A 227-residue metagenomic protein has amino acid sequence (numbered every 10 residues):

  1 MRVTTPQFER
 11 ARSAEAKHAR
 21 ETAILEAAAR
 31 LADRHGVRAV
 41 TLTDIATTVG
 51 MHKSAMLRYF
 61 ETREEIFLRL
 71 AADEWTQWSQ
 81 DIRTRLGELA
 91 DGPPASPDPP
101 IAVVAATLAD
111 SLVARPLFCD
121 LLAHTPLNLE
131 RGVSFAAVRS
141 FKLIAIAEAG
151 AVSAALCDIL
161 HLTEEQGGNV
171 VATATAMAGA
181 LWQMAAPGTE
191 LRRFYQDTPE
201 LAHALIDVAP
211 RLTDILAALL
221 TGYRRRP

Functional and structural regions predicted by a protein language model:
M1-G36, T43, A90-S96: Basic, helix-initiating cap at the start of DNA-binding domains
M1-T4, L143-L162, A180-P227: C-terminal peripheral helix-coil segments that are non-catalytic and often amphipathic
A19, A23-R30, E65-E88, A147 (+1 more regions): Alpha-helical structural segments
A23, D44, V103-T107, N169-A176 (+2 more regions): Amphipathic alpha-helical interaction segments
L31, R38-E65, R69: Helix-turn-helix
R69, R83-F118, G167-A174: Hydrophobic alpha-helical connector segments
P100, D110-A136, T189-R193: Amphipathic alpha-helical segments used for helix-helix packing
A123-C157: A contiguous binding-surface segment within folded domains or other stable secondary-structure elements
